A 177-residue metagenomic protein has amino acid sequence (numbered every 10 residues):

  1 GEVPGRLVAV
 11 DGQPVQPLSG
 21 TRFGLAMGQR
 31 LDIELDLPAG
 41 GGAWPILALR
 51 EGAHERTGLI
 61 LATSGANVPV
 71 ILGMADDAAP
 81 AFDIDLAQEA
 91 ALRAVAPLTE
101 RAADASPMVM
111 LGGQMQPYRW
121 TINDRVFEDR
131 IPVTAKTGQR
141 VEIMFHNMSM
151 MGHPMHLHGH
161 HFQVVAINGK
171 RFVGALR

Functional and structural regions predicted by a protein language model:
G1, I143-M148, G152-F162: Histidine-centered catalytic micro-motifs
G1-E2, A39: Short acidic-glycine loop/turn motifs at beta-strand connectors
E2-G12, G113-T121, V164-I167: Short, basic/aromatic beta-hairpin or loop at an interaction surface
V3-P4, Q139, M151, K170: Short acidic/polar mixed-charge low-complexity motifs
V15-G152: Extended terminal and domain-junction accessory segments
G152, H161-R177: C-terminal soluble interaction/assembly domains
